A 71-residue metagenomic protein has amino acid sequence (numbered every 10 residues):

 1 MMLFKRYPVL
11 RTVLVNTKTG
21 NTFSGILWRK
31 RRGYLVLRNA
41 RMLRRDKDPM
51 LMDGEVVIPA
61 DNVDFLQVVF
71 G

Functional and structural regions predicted by a protein language model:
M1-G71: Conserved RNA-binding domains used in RNP assembly and mRNA/RNA metabolism
